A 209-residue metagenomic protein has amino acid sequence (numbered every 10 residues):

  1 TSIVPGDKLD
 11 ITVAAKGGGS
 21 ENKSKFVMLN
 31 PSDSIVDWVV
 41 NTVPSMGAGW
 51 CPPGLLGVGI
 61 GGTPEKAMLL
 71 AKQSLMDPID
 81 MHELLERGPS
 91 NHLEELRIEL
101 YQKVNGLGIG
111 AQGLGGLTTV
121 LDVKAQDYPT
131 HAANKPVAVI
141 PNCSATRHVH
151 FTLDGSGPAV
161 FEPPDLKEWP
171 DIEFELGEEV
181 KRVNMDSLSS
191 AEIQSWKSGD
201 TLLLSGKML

Functional and structural regions predicted by a protein language model:
T1, G6-V58, T63-F174: Non-transmembrane, aqueous-exposed alpha-helical and coiled segments at domain scale
A15, M185, G206: Pocket-edge structural micro-motifs
V43, S189-S190: A generic local structural motif
D171-E175, S190-E192, M208: A glycine- and small/hydrophobic-rich beta-loop-beta segment that serves as a flexible "lid/hinge" or phosphate-binding
E178-L188: Short, structured beta-strand/loop micro-motifs enriched in basic residues and often containing a Trp
I193-W196, L202: Short, well-ordered loop/turn sites that connect or cap secondary structure elements
T201, K207-L209: Short, charged beta-turn/beta-strand-edge "cap" motif at the junction between a beta-strand and an adjacent loop
